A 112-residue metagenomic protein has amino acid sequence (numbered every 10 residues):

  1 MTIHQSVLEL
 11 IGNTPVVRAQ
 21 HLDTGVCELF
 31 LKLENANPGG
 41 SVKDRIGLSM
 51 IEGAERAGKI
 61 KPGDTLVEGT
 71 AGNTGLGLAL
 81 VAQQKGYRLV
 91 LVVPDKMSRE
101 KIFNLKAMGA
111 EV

Functional and structural regions predicted by a protein language model:
M1-V112: PLP-dependent amino-acid enzyme catalytic core
